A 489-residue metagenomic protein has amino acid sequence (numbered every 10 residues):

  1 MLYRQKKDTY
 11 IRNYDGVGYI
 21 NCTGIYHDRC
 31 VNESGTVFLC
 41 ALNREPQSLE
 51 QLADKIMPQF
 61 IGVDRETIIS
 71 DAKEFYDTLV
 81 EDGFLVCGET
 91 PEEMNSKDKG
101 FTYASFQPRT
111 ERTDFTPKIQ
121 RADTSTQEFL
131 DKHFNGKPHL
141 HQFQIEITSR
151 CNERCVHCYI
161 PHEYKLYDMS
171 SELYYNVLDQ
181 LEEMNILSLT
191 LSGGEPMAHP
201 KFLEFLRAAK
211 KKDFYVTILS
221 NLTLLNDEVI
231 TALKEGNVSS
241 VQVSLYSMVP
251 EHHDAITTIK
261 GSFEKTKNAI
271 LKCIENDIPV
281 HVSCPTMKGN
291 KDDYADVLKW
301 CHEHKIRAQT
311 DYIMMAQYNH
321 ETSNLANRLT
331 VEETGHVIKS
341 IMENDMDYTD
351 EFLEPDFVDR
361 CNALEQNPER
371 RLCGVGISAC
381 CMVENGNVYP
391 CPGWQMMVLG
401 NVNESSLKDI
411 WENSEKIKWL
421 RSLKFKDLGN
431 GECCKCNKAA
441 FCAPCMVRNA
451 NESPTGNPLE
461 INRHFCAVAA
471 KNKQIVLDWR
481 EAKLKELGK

Functional and structural regions predicted by a protein language model:
M1-R44, Q59-F60, K73, D98-Q127: Acidic, low-complexity/disordered tracts enriched in E/D and polar residues
Y3-R4, D77, G83-Y103: Charged low-complexity interaction tracts in eukaryotic proteins
Q47-I56: Short acidic, hydrophobic short linear motifs in intrinsically disordered regions
K55-T67: Short helix-coil junctions and helix-kink-helix linkers
S70, F75-T78, F84, F101-S240: Conserved alpha-helical substructure of the radical SAM core
R150, R154, C158-P161, G376 (+4 more regions): Cys/His-rich metal-chelating microdomains
Y215, K234-G236, S244-N385, Y389 (+1 more regions): Radical SAM enzyme [4Fe-4S]-AdoMet core and its adjacent flexible, acidic and glycine-rich loops/tails across
G393-K489: Flexible mid-to-C-terminal extensions adjoining Fe-S/redox cofactors in radical SAM and related proteins
